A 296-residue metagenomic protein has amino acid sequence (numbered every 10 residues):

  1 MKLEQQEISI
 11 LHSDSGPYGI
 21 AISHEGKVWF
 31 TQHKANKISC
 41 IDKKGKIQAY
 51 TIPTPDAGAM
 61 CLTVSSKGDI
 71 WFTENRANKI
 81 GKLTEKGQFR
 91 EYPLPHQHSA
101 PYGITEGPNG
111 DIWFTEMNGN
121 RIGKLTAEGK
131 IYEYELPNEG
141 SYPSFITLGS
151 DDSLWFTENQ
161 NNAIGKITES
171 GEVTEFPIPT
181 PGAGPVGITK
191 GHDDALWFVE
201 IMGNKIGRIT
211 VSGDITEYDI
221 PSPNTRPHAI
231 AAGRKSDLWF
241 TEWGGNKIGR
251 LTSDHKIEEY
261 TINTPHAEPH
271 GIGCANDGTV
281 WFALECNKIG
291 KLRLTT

Functional and structural regions predicted by a protein language model:
M1-S13: A short helix->beta-strand "capping" segment at the edge of beta-propeller domains
Q6-S9, Q48-I52, R90-L94, Y132-L136 (+3 more regions): Beta-propeller fold detector
S13-E25, P55-K67, Q97-N109, E139-D151 (+5 more regions): Beta-rich, blade/repeat-based domains predominating in secreted/periplasmic proteins but also intracellular
V28-K34, I70-R76, I112-N118, L154-Q160 (+3 more regions): Conserved beta-strand positions in repeat-built beta-propeller and related beta-rich domains
K37-S39, N78-G81, N120-G123, N162-G165 (+3 more regions): A short loop-to-beta-strand structural motif that recurs across blades of beta-propeller domains
I41-G45, L83-G87, L125-K130, I167-E172 (+3 more regions): Short loop/turn segments that connect beta-strands within beta-propeller blades
G58-P108, W113-R121: A generic tandem-repeat structural signature
